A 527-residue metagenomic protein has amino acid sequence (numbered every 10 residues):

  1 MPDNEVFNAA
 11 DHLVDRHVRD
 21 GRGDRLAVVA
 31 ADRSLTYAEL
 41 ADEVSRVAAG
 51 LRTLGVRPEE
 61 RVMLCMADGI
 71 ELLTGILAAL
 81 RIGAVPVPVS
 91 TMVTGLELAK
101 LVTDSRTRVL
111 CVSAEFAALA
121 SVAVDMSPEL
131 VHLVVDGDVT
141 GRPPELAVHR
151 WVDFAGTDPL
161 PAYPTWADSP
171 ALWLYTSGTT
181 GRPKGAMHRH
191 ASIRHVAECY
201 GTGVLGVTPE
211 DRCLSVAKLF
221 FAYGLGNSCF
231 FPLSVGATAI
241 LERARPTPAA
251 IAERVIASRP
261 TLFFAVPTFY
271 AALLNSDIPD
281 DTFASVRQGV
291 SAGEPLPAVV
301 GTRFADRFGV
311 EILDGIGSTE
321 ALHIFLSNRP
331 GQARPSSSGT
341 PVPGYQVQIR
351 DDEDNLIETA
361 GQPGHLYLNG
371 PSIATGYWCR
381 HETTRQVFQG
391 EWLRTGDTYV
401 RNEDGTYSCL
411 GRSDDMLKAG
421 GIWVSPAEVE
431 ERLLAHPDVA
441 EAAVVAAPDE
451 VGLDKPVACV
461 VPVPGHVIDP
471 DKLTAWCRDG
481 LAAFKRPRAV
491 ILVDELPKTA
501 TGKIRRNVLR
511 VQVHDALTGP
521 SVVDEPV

Functional and structural regions predicted by a protein language model:
V6-F7, D24-G69, L73, L77 (+2 more regions): Conserved AMP-binding/adenylate-forming core of the ANL superfamily
D24, G156-Y175, R182, G206-R212: Conserved pre-ATP/AMP-binding loop-to-beta segment of ANL
T36-A38, P164, A171-E198, G339: Conserved AMP-binding A3 loop
A41-A49, D158, A167, A186-T208 (+4 more regions): Conserved structural elements of the adenylate-forming
T53-L54, R81-D153, I256-R259, P464-H466: Structural core segment of the AMP-binding/adenylate-forming
V93-L96, L110-V112, G370, T375-G376 (+5 more regions): AMP-binding/adenylate-forming catalytic core of the ANL superfamily
R194-R212, F220-T261, S276: Conserved AMP-binding/adenylation subdomain of ANL enzymes
P260-A265, L274-R334, Q346: Gly/Ser/Thr-rich phosphate-binding loop
